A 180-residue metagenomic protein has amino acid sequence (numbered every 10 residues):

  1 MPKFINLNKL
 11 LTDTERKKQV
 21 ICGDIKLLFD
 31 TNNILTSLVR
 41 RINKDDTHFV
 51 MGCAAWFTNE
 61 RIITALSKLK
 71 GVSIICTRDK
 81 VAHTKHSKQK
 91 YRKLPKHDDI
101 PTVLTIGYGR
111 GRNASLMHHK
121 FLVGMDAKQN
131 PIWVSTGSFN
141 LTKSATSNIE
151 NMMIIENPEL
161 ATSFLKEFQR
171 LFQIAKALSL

Functional and structural regions predicted by a protein language model:
M1-R40: Short, compositionally biased "basic patch" segments
P2-D13, M125, I132-L180: Signature of lipid phosphatidyltransferase scaffolds
P2-T12, R78-F121: Ligand-binding grooves and catalytic loops that recognize ribose/phosphate and carbohydrate rings, and esterified lipid
Q19, S37-V39, A82, T105 (+2 more regions): Cysteine-dependent hydrolase recognition
D24, T47, H118-K120, E150: Extracellular structured ligand-interaction cores
D30, M51-W56, I75-R78, H118-H119 (+2 more regions): Short His-Asn-centered micro-motif
L38-P101: Primarily the HKD phosphodiesterase
I42, V123-A127: A short acidic-Thr-Gly-centered motif at the start of a beta-strand
